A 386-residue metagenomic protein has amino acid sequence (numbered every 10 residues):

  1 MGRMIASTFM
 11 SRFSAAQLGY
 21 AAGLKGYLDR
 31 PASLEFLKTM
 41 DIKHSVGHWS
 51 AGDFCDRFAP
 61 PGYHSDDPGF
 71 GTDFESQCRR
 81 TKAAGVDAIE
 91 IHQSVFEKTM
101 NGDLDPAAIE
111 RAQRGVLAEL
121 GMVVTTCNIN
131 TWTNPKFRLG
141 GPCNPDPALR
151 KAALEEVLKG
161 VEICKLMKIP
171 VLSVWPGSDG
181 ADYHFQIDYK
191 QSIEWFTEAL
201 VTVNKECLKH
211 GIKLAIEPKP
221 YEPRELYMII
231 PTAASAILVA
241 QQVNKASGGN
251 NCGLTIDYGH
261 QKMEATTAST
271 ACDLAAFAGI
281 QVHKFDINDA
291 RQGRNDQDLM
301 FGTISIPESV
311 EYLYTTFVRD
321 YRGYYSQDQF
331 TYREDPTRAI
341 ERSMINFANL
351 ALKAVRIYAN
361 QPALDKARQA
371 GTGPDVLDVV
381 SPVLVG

Functional and structural regions predicted by a protein language model:
G2-P170, G248-C252, M344-G386: N-terminal pre-domain/capping segments
L28-R30, T270, I304-V318: A short, acidic, amphipathic alpha-helical segment used as a generic capping/interface helix at domain edges
T39, V46, G52, F58 (+2 more regions): Acidic/histidine-rich catalytic cores of soluble enzymes
S50-G52, Q93-V95, N128-T133, P176-G180 (+4 more regions): Active-site-proximal loop/turn and secondary-structure-junction residues that shape catalytic pockets, frequently
F96, S309-L364: Flexible, acidic glycine-rich loops studded with aromatic residues
G102-L120, D146-R150, A181-E194, E225-Q241 (+2 more regions): Short, electropositive alpha-helical surface patch
C164-F185, K213-Y221: Active-site groove signature of glycoside hydrolases
